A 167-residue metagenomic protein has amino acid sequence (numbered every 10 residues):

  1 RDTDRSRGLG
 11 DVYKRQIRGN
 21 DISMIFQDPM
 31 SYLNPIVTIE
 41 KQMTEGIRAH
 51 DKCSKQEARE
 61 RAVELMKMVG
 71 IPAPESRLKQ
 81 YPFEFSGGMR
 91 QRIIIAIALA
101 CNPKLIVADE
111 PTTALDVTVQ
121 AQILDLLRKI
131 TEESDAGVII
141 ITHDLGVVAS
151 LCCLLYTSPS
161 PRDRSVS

Functional and structural regions predicted by a protein language model:
R1, R7-S23, K41, A49: ABC ATPase NBD coupling module
D2-Y13, Y156-S167: Single conserved hydrophobic/aromatic residue that forms the stacking wall/gate of nucleotide- or nucleobase-binding
E57-S76, R128: Conserved ABC ATPase "signature" region
Q80-F85, M89: Conserved ABC ATPase signature
A100-K104: A short, proline-enriched helix->beta-strand linker immediately N-terminal to the Walker B motif in ABC-type P-loop
I106-D109: Catalytic Walker B motif of ABC-type/P-loop ATPase nucleotide-binding domains
L115, V119-S165: P-loop NTP-binding/switch modules centered on Walker-like glycine-rich loops
